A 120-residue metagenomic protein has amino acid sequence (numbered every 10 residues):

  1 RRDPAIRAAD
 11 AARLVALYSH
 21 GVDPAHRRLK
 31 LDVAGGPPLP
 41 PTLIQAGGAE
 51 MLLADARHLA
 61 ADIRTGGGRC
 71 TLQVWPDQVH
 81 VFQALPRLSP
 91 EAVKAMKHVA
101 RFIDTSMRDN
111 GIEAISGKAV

Functional and structural regions predicted by a protein language model:
R1-V120: Alpha/beta-hydrolase superfamily serine-hydrolase fold, recognizing
